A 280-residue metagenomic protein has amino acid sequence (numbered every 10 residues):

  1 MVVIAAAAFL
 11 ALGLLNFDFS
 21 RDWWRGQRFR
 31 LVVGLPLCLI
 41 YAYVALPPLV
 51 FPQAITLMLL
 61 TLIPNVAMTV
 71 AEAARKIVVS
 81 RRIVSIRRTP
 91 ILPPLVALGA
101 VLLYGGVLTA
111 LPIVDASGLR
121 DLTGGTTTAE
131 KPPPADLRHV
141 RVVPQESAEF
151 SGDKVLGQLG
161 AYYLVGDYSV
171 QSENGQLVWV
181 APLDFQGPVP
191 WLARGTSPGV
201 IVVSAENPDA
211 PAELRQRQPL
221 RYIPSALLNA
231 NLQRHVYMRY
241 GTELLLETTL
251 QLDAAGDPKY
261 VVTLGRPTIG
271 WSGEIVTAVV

Functional and structural regions predicted by a protein language model:
V2-V280: Soluble extracytoplasmic regions of secretory-pathway and membrane proteins
